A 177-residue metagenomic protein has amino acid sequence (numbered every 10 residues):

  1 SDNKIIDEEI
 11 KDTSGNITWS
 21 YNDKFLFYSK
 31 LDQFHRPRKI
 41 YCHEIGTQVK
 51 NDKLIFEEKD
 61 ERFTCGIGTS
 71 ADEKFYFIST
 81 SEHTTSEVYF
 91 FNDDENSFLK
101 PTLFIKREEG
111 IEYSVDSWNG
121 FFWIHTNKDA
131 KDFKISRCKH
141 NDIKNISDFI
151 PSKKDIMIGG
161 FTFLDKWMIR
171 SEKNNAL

Functional and structural regions predicted by a protein language model:
S1-L177: Peripheral, non-catalytic segments that deliver or gate enzyme domains
